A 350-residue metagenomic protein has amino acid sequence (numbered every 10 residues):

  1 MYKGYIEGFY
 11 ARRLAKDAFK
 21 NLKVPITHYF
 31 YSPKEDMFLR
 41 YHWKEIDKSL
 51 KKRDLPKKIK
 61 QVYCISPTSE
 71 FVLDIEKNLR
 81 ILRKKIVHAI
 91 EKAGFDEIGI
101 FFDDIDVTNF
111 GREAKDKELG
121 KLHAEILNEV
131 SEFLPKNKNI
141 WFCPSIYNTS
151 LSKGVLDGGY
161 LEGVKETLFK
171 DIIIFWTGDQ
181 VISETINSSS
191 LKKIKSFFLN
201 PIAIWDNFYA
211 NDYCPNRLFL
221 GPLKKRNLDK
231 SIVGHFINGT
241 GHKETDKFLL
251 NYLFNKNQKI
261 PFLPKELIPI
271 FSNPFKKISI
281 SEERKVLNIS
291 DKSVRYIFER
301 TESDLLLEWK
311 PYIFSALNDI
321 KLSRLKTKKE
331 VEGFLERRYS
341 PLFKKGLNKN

Functional and structural regions predicted by a protein language model:
M1-L79, I86, K92-D96, D103 (+1 more regions): Feature activates predominantly on carbohydrate-active enzymes
I6-G8, R12, P25-T27, V107-N257: Catalytic-core regions of glycoside hydrolase
L14-A15, F71, A114-E118, L122 (+5 more regions): Alpha-helix capping and helix-coil boundary motifs
K16-K20, K77-R80, E132, S196 (+3 more regions): Polar/charged alpha-helical tracts
K23, D54, G94, F198 (+2 more regions): Short, flexible coil/linker elements and helix-boundary hinge sites characteristic of intrinsically disordered
K256-N350: C-terminal functional modules
